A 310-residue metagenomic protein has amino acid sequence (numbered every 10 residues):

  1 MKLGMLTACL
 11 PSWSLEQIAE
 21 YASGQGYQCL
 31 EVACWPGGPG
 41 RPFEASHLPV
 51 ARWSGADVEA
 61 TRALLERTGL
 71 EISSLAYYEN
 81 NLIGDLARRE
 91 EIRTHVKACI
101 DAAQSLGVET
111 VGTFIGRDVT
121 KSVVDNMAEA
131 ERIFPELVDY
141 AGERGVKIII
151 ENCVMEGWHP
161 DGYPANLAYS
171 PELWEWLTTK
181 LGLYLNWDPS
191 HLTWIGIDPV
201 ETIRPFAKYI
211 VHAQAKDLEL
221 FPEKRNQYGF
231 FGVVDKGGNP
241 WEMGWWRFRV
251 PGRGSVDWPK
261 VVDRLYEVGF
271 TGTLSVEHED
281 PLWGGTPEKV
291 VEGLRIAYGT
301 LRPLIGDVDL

Functional and structural regions predicted by a protein language model:
M1-T110, V124-D125, E131-P135, G142 (+7 more regions): N-terminal pre-domain/capping segments
K2, W13, A128, P135-S255 (+1 more regions): Acidic/histidine-rich catalytic cores of soluble enzymes
L6-L10, A33-G37, Y77-N80, G116-D118 (+5 more regions): Active-site beta-loop-alpha junctions enriched in small/polar residues
G40, K121, E223, G284: Glycine/Thr-rich phosphate-binding loops of Rossmann-like dinucleotide-binding domains
F114-V124: Flexible, glycine-rich active-site loops centered on histidine and acidic residues that chelate a metal or position
Y209-V211, R247, Y266-V276: A short pocket-lining beta-strand/turn micro-motif at the edge of beta-sheets
R253-E267: A short, acidic, amphipathic alpha-helical segment used as a generic capping/interface helix at domain edges
G272-I296: C-terminal/domain-terminus segments
